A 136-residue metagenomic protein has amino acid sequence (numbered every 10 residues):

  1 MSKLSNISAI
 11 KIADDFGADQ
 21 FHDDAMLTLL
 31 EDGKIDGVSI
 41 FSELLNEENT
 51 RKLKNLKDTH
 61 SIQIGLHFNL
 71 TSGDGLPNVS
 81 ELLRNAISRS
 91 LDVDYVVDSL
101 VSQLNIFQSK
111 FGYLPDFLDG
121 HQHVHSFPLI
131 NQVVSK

Functional and structural regions predicted by a protein language model:
M1-F21, M26: Boundary/entry segment of secreted carbohydrate-active catalytic domains
S2, M26-G33, E47-G65, N105-F111 (+1 more regions): Acidic (Asp/Glu)-rich catalytic clusters
S8-I10, I35-S39, S61-H67, L114-F117: Structural preference for beta-strand elements that scaffold enzyme active sites
K11-F16, L66-F68, F117-F127: Histidine-centered catalytic micro-motifs
F16-Q20, I40-T50, S72-G73, H123-L129: Acidic-and-aromatic substrate-binding clefts and catalytic sites of carbohydrate-active enzymes
G73-D94: Active-site gating loops and adjacent loop-to-helix segments of metal-dependent hydrolytic enzymes
S90-N105: Alpha-helical scaffold elements lining the catalytic groove of polysaccharide deacetylases
Q108-K136: Catalytic domains of cell-wall/extracellular-matrix polysaccharide-remodeling enzymes, centered on de-N-acetylation
